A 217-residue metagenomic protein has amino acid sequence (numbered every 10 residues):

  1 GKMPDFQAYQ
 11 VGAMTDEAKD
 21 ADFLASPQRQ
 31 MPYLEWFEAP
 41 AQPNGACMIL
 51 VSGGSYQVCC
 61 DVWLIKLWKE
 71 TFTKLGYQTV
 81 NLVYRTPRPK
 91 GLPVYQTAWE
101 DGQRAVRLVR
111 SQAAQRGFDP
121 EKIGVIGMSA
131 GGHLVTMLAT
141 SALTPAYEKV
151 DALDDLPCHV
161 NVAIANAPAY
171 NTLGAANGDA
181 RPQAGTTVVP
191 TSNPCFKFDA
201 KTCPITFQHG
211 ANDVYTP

Functional and structural regions predicted by a protein language model:
G1-A46, G174-G178: N-terminal cap/lid segment of alpha/beta-hydrolase-fold proteins
G45-G53, T206: Short beta-strand element of the alpha/beta-hydrolase
C47, T73-V83, G124: A fold-wide structural signal in alpha/beta-hydrolase
S52-Q57, A211: Active-site glycine-rich loops that stabilize anionic/oxyanionic intermediates across multiple enzyme folds
C60-D61, L67-W68, L82-P120: Catalytic nucleophile-loop/oxyanion-hole region of alpha/beta-hydrolase and closely related hydrolase-like folds
R104-A200: Primarily recognizes the serine-hydrolase "nucleophile elbow" in alpha/beta-hydrolase and SGNH/GDSL folds
N171-T172, N212-T216: Acidic catalytic loop of the alpha/beta-hydrolase fold
K201, T206-H209, D213: Short beta-strand/loop motif that positions the catalytic acidic residue of the alpha/beta-hydrolase fold
